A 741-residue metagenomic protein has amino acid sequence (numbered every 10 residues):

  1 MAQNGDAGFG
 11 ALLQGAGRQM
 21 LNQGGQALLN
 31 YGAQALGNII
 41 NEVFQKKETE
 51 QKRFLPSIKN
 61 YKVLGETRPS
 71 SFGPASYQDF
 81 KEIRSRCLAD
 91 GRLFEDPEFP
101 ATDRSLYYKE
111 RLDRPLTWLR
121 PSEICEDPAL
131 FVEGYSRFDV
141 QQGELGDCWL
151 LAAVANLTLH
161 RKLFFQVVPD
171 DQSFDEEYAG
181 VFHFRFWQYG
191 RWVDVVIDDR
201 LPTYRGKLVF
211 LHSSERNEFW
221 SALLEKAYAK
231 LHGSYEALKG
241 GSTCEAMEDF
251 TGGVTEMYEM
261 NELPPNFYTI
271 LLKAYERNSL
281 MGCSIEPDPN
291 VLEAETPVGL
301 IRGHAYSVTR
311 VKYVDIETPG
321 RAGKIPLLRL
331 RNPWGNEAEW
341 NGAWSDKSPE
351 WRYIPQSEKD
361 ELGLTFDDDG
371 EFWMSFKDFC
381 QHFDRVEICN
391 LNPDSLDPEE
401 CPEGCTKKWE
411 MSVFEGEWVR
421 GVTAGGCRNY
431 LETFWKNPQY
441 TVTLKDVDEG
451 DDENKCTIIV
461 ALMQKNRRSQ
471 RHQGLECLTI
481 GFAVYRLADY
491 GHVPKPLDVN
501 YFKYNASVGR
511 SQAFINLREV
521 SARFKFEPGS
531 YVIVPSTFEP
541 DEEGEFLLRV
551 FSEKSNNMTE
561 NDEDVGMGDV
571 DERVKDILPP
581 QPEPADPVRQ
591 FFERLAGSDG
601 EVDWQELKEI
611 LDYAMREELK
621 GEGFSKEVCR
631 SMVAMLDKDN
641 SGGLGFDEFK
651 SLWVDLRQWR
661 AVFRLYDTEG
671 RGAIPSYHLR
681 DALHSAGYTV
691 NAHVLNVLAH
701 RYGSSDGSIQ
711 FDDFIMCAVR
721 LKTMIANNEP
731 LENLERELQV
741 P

Functional and structural regions predicted by a protein language model:
A2-S631, K638, F646-K650, V654-A661 (+6 more regions): Structured alpha-helical subdomains that flank or immediately precede key functional sites
E601, G643, A673: Calcium-binding loop positions in Ca2+-binding modules
W604, I674-Y677: Short, charged amphipathic recognition helices of the HTH superfamily and cognate SANT/SANTA-like modules
D637, D667: Detector for the Zn2+-coordinating histidines of canonical Cys2His2
R664: Inter-heme linker and motif-flanking segments adjacent to c-type heme-binding CXXCH motifs in c-type cytochromes
T668-R671, H678-L698: Eukaryotic tandem repeat interaction scaffolds
